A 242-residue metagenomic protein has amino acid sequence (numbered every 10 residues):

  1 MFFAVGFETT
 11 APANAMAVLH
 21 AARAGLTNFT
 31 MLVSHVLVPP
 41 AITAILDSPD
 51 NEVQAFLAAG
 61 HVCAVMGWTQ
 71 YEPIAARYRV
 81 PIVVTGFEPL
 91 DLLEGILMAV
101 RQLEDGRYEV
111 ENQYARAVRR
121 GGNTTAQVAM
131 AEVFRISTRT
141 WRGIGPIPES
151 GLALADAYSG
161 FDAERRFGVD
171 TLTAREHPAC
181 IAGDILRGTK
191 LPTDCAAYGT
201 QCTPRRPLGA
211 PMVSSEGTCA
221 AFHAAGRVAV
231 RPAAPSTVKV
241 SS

Functional and structural regions predicted by a protein language model:
M1, T30, I82-V84: Short hydrophobic alpha-helical runs that function as membrane-insertion/retention elements
F3, F7-Q70: Phosphate/pyrophosphate-binding betaalpha-module
M16-R23, L46-D50, Y71-R77, M98-Q102 (+3 more regions): Short, solvent-exposed amphipathic alpha-helical segments in soluble enzyme and RNA/protein-processing domains
G25, D105-G106, G188: Short loop/turn hinge sites at secondary-structure boundaries
D50-R119: A conserved active-site cap/scaffold subdomain adjacent to cofactor or substrate pockets
L93-D184: Internal helical hairpin/lid segments
R165-S242: Extended hydrophobic packing segments that form well-structured cores
